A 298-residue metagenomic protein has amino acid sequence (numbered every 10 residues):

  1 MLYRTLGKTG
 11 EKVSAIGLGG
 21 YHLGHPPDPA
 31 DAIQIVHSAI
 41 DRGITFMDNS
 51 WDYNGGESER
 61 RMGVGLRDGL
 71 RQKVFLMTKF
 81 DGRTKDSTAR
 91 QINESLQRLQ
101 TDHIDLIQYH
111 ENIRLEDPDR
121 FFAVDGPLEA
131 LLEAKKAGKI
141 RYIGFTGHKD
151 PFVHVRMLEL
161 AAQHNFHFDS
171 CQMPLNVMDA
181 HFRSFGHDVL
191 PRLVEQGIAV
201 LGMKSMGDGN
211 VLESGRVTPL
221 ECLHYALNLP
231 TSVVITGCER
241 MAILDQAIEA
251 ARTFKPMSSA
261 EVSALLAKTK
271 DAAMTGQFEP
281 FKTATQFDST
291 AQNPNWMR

Functional and structural regions predicted by a protein language model:
M1-K73, A130, K136: N-terminal binding-site loop/beta-alpha segment at the start of enzyme catalytic domains that lines or forms
L2, D31-V36, S58-G65, Q91-S95 (+6 more regions): A general structural detector for well-ordered alpha-helical segments in enzyme core domains, enriched
L6, L18, M47, M62 (+8 more regions): Conserved, mostly hydrophobic/aromatic
G19-A30, M77-S87, L115-R120, V211-V217: Active-site mouth loops of central-metabolism enzymes
A30, S38-D41, T45, H164 (+1 more regions): Structured C-terminal cap/extension of enzyme domains
T45-D52, M77-K79, R141-T146, Q172-M173 (+1 more regions): Short catalytic-loop micro-motif centered on adjacent basic/acidic residues
Y53, D68-A89, H110-I113: Structural motif corresponding to the early beta-alpha repeats
R83-D188, V194-L201: Glycine/proline-rich, positively charged, aromatic-decorated active-site loop/lid region on the catalytic face
